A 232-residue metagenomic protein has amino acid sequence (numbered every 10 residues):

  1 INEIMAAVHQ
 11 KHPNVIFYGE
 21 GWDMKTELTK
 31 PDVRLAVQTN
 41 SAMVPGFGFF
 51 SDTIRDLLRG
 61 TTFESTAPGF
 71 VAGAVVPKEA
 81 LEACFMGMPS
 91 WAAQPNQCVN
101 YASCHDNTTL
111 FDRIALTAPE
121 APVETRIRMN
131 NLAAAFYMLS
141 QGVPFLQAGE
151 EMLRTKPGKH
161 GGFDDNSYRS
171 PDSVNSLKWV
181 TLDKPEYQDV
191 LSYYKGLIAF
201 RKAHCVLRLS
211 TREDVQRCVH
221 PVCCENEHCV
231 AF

Functional and structural regions predicted by a protein language model:
N2-A93, E150-G196: Active-site-proximal helices and loops of the catalytic beta/alpha 8
P95-F232: Loop/helix patches that line or flank the sugar-binding groove of alpha-linked glycan CAZymes
